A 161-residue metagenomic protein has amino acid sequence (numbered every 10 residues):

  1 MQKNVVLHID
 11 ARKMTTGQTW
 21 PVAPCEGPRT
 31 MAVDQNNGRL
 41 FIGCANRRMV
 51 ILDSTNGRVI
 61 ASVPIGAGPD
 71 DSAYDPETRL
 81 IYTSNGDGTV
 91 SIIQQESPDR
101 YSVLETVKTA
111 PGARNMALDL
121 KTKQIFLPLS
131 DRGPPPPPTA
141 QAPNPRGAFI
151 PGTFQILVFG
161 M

Functional and structural regions predicted by a protein language model:
M1-M161: Predominantly soluble domains enriched in secretory-pathway, periplasmic, or organellar proteins
